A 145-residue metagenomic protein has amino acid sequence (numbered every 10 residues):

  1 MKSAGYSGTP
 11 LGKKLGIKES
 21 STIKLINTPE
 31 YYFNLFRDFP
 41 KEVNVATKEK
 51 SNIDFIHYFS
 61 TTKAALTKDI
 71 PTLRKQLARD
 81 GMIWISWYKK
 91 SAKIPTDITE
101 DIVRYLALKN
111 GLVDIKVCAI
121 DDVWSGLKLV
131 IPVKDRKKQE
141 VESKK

Functional and structural regions predicted by a protein language model:
M1-R37: N-terminal, charge-rich interaction modules
S21, I26-P29, E49-S51, F59 (+1 more regions): Catalytic cores of nucleic-acid ligases and guanylyltransferases
E42-I53: Short acidic low-complexity segments
I56-L66: Short, glycine-rich nucleotide/cofactor-binding loops
T67-I98: Mid-chain, well-packed structural core segment of small domains
D97-K116: Conserved Class I S-adenosyl-L-methionine
G111-K145: Class I S-adenosyl-L-methionine
